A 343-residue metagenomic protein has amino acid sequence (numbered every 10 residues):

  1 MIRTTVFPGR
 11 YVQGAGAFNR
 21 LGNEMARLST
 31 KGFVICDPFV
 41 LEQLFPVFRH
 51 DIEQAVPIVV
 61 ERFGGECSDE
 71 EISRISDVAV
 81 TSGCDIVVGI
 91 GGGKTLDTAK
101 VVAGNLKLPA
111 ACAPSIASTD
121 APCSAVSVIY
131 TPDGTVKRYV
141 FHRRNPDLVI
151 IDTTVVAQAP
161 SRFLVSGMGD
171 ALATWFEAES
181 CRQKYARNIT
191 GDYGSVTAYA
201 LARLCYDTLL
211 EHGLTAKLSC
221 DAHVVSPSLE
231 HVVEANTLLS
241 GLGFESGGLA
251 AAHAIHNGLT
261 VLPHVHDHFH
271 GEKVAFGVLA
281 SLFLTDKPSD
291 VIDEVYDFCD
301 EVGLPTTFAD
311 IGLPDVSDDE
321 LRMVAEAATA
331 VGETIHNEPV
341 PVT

Functional and structural regions predicted by a protein language model:
M1-I86, F308: ATP/NTP phosphate-donor binding region
G9, N105-T197: A glycine/threonine-rich phosphate-anchoring loop and its flanking beta-alpha core in nucleotide/phosphate-binding
F18, L41-F45, D69, K94-V101 (+3 more regions): Short glycine/serine/threonine-rich phosphate/pyrophosphate-binding segments that cradle anionic phosphate groups
I35, R62-F63, G89-I90, A113 (+1 more regions): Structural motif
A79-V102, L106-S115: A short, small-residue-rich loop immediately preceding and capping a beta-strand
I189-E301: Active-site segments that bind and position negatively charged phosphate/pyrophosphate groups
K287-T343: C-terminal charged capping/lid subdomain of soluble metabolic enzymes
